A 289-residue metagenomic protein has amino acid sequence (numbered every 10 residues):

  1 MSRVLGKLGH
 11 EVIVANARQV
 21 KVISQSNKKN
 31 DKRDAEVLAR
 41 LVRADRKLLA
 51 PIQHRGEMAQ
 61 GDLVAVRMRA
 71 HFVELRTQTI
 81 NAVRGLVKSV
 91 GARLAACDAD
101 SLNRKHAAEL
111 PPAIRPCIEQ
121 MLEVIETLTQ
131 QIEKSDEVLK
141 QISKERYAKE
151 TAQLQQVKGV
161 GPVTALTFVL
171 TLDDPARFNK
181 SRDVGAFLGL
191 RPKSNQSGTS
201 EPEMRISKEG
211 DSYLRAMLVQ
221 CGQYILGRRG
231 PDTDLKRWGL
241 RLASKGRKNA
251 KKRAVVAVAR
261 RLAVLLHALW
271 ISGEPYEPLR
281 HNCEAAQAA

Functional and structural regions predicted by a protein language model:
M1-A289: A detector of single, family-specific signature residues that are central to catalytic or substrate-handling motifs
